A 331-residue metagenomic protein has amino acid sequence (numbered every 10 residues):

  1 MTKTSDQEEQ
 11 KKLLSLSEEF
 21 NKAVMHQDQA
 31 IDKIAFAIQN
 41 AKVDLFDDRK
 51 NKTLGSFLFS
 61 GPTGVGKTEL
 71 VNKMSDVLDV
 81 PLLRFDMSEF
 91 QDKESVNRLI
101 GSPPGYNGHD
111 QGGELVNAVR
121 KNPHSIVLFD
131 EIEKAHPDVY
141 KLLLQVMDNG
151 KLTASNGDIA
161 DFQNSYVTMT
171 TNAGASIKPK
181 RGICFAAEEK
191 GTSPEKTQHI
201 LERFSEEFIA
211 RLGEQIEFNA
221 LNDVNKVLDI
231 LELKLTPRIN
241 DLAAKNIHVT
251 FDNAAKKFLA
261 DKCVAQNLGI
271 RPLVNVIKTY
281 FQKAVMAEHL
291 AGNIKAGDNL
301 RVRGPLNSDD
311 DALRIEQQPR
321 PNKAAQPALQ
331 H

Functional and structural regions predicted by a protein language model:
M1-H331: AAA+ P-loop NTPase nucleotide-binding core of proteostasis motors
